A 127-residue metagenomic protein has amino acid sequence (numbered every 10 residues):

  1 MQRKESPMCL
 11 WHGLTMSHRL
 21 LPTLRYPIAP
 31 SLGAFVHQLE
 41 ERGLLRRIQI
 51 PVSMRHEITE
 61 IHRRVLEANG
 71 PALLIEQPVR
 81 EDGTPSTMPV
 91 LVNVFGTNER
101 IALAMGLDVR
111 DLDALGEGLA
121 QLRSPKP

Functional and structural regions predicted by a protein language model:
S17-P127: Extended, highly charged
